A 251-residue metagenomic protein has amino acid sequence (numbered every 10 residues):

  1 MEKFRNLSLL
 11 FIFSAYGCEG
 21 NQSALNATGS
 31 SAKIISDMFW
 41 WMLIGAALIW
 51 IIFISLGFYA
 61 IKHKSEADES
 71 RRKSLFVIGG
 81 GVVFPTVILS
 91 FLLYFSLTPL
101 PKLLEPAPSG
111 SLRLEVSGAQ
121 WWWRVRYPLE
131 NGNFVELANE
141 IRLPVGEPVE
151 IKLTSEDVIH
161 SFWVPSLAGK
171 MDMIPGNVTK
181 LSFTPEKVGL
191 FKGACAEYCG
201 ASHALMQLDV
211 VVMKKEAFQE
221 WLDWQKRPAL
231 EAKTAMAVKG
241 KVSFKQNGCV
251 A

Functional and structural regions predicted by a protein language model:
M1-G20: N-terminal secretory/membrane targeting signals
R5-L7, I44-W50, G79-T86: Hydrophobic H-region at the start of alpha-helical membrane spans
F11-F13, G45, G118, E216: Alpha-helical structural elements
F13, L56, F95-T98: Transmembrane alpha-helix boundary/anchor motif
G17, W50-K64: Alpha-helical transmembrane segments
E19-D37, K62-V250: Non-transmembrane, membrane-proximal soluble domains of secreted or membrane proteins
S31-I51: Membrane-entry segments of alpha-helical transmembrane domains in multi-pass membrane proteins
